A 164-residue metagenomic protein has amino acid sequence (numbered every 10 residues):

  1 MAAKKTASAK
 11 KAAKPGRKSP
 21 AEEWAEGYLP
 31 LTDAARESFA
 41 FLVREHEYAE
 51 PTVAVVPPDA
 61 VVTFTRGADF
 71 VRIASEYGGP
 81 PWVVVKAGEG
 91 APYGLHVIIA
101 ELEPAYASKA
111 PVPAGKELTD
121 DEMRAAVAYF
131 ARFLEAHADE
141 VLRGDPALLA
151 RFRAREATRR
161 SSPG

Functional and structural regions predicted by a protein language model:
A2-S38, A49-G164: Intrinsically disordered, low-complexity regulatory regions enriched in serine/threonine/proline and acidic residues
